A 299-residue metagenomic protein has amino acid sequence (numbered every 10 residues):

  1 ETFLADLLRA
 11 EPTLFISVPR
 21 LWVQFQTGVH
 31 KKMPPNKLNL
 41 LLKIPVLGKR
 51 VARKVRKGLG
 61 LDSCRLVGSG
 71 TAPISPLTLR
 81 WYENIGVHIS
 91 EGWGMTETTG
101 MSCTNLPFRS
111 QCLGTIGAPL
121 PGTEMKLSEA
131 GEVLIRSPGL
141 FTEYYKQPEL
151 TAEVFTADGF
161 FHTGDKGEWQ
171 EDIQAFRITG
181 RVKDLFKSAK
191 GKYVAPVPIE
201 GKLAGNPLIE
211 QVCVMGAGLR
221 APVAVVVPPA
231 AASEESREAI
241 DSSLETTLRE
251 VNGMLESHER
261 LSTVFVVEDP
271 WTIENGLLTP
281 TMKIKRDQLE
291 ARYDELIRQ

Functional and structural regions predicted by a protein language model:
E1-A10, V194-I199, Q288: ATP-dependent adenylate-forming carboxylate-activation enzymes
E1-I16, R20-L21, N84, G131 (+3 more regions): Soluble, non-transmembrane catalytic domains of enzymes that act on hydrophobic metabolites at membranes
L4, R53-R56, A152, E200: Short hydrophobic/charged patches on amphipathic alpha-helices used for structural packing and interfaces
T13-I16, Q26-Q111, E124-K126, E210: Gly/Ser/Thr-rich phosphate-binding loop
P119, T123-S188, G205: Conserved ATP-binding/catalytic segment of the ANL
L140, A175-A204, A231-E238, S257-E259 (+2 more regions): Adenylate-forming
K166, G205-A231: C-terminal boundary motif of the adenylate-forming
Q211-C213, E250-Q299: Conserved C-terminal "lid"/linker of ANL adenylate-forming enzymes
